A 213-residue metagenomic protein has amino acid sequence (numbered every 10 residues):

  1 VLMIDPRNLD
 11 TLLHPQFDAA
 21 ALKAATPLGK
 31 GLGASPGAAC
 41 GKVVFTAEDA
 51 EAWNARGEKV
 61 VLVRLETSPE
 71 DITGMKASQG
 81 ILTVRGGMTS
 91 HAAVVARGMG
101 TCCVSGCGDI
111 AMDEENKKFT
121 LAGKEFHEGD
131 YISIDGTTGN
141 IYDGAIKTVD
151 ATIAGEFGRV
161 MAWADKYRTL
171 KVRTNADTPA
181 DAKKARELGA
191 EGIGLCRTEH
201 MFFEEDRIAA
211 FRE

Functional and structural regions predicted by a protein language model:
L2-C40: Amphipathic alpha-helical
R7, H14-P15, A38-A39, V43-D49 (+4 more regions): Acidic, glycine-rich flexible loop/linker segments
